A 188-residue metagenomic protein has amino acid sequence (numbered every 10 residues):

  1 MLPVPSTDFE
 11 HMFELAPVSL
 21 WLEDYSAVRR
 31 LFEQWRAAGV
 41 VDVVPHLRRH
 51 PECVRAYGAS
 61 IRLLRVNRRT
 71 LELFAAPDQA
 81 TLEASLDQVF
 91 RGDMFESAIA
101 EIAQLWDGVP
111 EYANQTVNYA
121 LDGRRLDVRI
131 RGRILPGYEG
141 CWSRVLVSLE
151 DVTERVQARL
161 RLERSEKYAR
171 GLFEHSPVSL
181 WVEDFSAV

Functional and structural regions predicted by a protein language model:
L2-E52, A56, L160-V188: PAS/LOV and related PAS-like sensory modules
W21, E101, N114-Y119, R129-R133 (+2 more regions): PAS-family sensory domains
S26, L135, V152-T153: PAS/PAC or PAS-like capping segment
L64, E96, Y112, Y119-L126: PAS-family sensory domains
T70-T81: PAS/PAS-like sensory domain cap-loop motif
A80-L82, L86-V117: Terminal output helix/cap of sensory domains in signal transduction proteins
L121-R125, R129-V145: Short loop/turn elements at sensory-signaling interfaces that couple input to output
E139-G140, V145-R170: Sensory coupling linkers of modular signal transduction proteins
